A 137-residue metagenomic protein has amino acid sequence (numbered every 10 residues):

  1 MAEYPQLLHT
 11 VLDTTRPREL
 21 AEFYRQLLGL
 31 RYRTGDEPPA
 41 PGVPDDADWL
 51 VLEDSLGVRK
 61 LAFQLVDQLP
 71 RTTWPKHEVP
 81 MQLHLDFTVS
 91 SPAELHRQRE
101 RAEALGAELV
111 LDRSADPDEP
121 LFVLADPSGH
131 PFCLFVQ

Functional and structural regions predicted by a protein language model:
M1-Y4, H77-V79: Short, flexible turn/loop "capping" segments at secondary-structure junctions
A2-Y4, D13-L61, A104, D112-A115: Core segments of cupin and vicinal oxygen chelate
L8, D48, E119-L121: Short loop/turn microsegments at loop-to-beta-strand junctions
H9, K60-A62, H84: Structural preference for beta-strand elements that scaffold enzyme active sites
P17-R18, L56, P70, E78-S128: Vicinal oxygen chelate
L61-R71: Short, solvent-exposed beta-alpha or beta-beta edge segments that form flexible loop/patches at the rim of ligand
L134-Q137: Short beta->alpha transition motifs characteristic of CBS
